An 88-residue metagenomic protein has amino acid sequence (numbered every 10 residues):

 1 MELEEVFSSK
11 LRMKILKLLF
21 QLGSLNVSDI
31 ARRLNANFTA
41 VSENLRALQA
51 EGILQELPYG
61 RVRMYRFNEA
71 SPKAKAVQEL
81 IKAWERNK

Functional and structural regions predicted by a protein language model:
M1-K14: Short alpha-helical segments that sit at the start of domains
L22-N26: Short capping segments at the starts of secondary-structure elements
D29-R32: A short acidic, leucine-rich amphipathic alpha-helix
T39: Key DNA-contact positions within bacterial/archaeal DNA-binding proteins
L45-R46: Short, hydrophobic-biased segments on the C-terminal half of alpha helices that form "recognition helices"
Q49-Y59: A short, conserved structural fragment
P58-M64, A70: Short, Lys/Arg-rich nucleic-acid/phosphate-binding segment
E69-K88: Amphipathic alpha-helical dimerization/coiled-coil segments that flank or bridge DNA-binding/regulatory modules
